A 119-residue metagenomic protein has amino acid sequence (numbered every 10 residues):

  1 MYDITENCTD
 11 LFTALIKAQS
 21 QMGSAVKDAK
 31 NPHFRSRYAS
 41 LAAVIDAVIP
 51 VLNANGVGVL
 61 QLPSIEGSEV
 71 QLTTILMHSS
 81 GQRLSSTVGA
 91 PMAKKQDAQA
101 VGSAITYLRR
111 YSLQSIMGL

Functional and structural regions predicted by a protein language model:
M1-L119: Polyanion-binding surfaces on beta-sheet-dominated domains and ring/shell assemblies
